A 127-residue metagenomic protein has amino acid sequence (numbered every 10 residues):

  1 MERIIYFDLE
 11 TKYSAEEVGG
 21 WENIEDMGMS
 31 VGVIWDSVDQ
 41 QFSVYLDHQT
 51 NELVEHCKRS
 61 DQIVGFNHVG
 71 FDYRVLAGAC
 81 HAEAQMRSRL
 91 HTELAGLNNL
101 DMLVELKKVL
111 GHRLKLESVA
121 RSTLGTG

Functional and structural regions predicted by a protein language model:
M1-K58, Q62: Conserved RNase H-like, two-metal-ion catalytic cores of nucleic-acid enzymes
S37-S122: Conserved DEDDh/DEDDy metal-dependent 3′-5′ exonuclease domain
T126-G127: A conserved mid-domain beta-alpha-beta active-site/ligand-binding segment of alpha/beta enzyme cores
